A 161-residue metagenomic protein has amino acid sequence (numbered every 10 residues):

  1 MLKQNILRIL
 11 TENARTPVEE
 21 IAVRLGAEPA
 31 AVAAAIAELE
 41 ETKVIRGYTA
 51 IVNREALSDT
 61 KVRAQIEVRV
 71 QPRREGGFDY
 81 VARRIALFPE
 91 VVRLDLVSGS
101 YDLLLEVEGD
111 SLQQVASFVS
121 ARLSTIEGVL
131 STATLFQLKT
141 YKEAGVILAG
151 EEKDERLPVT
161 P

Functional and structural regions predicted by a protein language model:
M1-P161: A compositional/biophysical signature of low hydrophobicity enriched in polar/charged and small residues
